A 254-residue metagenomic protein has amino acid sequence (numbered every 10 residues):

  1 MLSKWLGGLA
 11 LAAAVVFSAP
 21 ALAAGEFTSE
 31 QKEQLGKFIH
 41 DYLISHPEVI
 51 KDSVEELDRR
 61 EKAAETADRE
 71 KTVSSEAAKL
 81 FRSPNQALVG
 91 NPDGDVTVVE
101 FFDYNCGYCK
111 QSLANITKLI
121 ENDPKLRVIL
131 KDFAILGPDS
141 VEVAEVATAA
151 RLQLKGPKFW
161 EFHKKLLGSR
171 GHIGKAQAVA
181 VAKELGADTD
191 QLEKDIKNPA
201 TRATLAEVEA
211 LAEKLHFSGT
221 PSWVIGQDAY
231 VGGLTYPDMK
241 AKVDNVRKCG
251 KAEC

Functional and structural regions predicted by a protein language model:
L2, G7, A21-E76: N-terminal targeting signals for export/organelle localization
L2-G8, A23-H40, A180-C254: C-terminal cap of thioredoxin/glutaredoxin-like
G8-S18: Bacterial N-terminal signal peptides
L35, I39, H46, I50-S53 (+11 more regions): Stable alpha-helical elements in mature extracytoplasmic
A78-V96, I120: A short beta-strand-turn-helix
V99, K110-K183, D188, E193 (+3 more regions): Structural alpha/beta surface segment adjacent to cysteine/selenocysteine redox centers across thiol/disulfide enzymes
D103-Y104, F133-A134, D228: Solvent-exposed coil/turn segments that connect beta secondary-structure elements in extracytoplasmic/periplasmic
C106-K110, S222-V224: The canonical Cys-X-X-Cys-His
